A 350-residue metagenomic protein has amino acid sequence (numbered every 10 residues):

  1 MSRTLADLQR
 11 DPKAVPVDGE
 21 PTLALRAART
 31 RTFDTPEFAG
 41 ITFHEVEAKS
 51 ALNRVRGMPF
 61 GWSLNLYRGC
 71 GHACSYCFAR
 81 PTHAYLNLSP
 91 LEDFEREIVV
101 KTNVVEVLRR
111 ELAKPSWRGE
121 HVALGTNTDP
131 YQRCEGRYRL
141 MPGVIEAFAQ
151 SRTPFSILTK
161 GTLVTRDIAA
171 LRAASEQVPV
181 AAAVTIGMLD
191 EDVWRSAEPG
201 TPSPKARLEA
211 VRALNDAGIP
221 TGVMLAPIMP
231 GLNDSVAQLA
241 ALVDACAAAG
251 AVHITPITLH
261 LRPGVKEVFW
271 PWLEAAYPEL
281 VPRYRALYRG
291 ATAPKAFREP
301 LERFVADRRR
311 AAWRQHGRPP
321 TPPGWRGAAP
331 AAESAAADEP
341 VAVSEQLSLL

Functional and structural regions predicted by a protein language model:
M1-E47, N53-R54, G231-L350: Auxiliary Fe-S-binding modules of radical SAM enzymes
R31-R68, S75-A183, G187-R195, P204-R212: Conserved Radical SAM active-site core
T126, T159, L225-P227, G290-A291: Short glycine-centered, acidic/aromatic-flanked micro-motifs in structured strand/loop junctions that mark active-site
A149, N215, D244-A247: Non-catalytic positions within long, well-ordered alpha-helices that form the structural scaffold/packing of enzyme
R152-T153, I219, A251: A structural motif
L189-V193, E198-G200, A213-S235, L259-L261: Conserved strand-turn element in the central/C-terminal portion of the radical SAM core barrel that lines
L208-D216, F297-L301: Alpha-helix-loop-beta-strand connector modules within alpha/beta enzyme cores
